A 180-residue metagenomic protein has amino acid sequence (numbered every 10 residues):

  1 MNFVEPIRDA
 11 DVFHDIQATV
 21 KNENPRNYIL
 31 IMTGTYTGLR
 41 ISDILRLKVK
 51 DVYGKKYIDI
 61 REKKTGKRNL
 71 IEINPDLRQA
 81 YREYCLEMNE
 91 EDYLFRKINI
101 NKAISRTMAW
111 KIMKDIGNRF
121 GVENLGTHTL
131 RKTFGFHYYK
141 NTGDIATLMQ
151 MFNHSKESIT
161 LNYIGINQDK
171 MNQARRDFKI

Functional and structural regions predicted by a protein language model:
M1-I180: Conserved catalytic core of the tyrosine transesterase superfamily
